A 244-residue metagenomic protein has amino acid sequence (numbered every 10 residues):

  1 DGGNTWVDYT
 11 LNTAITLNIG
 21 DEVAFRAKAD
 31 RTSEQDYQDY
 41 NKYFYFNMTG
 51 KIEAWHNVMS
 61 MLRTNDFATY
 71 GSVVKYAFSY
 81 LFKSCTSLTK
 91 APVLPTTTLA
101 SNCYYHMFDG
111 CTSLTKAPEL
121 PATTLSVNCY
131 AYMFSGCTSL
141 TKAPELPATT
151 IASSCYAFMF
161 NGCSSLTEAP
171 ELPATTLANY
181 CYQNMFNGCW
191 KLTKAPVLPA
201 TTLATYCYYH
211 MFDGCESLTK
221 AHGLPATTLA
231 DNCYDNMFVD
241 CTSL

Functional and structural regions predicted by a protein language model:
D1-L244: Negatively charged
